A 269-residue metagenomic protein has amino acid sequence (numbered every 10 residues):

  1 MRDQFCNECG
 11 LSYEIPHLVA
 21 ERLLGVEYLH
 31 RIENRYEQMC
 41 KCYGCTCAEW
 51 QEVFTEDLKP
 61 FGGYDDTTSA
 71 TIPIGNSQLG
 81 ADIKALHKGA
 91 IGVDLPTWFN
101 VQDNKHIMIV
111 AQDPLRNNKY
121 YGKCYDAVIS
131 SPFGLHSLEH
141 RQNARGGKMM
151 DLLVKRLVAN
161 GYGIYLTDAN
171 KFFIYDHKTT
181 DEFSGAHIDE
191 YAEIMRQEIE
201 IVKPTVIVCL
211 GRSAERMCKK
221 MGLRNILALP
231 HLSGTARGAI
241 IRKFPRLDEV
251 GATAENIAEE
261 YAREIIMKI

Functional and structural regions predicted by a protein language model:
R2-V206, R212-M221: A polyanion-binding, active-site-adjacent surface
M150, A192, R196, I226 (+2 more regions): Hydrophobic, well-ordered secondary-structure segments
I201-M217, P245-R263: Short secondary-structure transition/capping segments
R224-E260: Short, flexible loop segments at boundaries between secondary-structure elements
I265-I269: Cysteine-dependent deubiquitinase/ubiquitin-like isopeptidase catalytic cores across multiple families
